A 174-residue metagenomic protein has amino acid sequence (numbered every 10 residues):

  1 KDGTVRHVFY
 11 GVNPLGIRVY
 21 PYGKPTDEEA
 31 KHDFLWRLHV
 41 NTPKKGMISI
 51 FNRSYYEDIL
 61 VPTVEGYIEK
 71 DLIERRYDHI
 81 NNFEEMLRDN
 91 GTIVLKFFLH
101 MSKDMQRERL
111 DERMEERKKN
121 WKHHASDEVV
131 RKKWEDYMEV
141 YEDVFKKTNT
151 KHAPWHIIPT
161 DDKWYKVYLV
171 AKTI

Functional and structural regions predicted by a protein language model:
K1-F9: Glycine-rich phosphate-binding P-loop
V12-P14, E28, V40-K44, M86-T92 (+1 more regions): Conserved catalytic network of the ASCE P-loop NTPase/AAA+ motor domain
P14-Y77: Conserved nucleotide-sensing/catalytic segment adjacent to the nucleotide-binding pocket in NTP-handling enzymes
R18, K45-I48, G91-L95, P154: Loop/turn-to-beta-strand initiation segments
E28-K31, E57-T63, K103-L110, Y165-Y168: Switch/connector loops and helix/strand junctions flanking conserved nucleotide-binding motifs in nucleotide-processing
I50, F97, I158: Residue-level signature of catalytic and energy-coupling elements of molecular machines, predominantly ATP/GTP-dependent
V61-H79, L87-E139: A glycine- and Lys/Arg-enriched "phosphate-lid" helix/loop adjacent to the NTP-binding pocket of small-molecule kinases
E139-I174: NTP-dependent small-molecule kinase module
